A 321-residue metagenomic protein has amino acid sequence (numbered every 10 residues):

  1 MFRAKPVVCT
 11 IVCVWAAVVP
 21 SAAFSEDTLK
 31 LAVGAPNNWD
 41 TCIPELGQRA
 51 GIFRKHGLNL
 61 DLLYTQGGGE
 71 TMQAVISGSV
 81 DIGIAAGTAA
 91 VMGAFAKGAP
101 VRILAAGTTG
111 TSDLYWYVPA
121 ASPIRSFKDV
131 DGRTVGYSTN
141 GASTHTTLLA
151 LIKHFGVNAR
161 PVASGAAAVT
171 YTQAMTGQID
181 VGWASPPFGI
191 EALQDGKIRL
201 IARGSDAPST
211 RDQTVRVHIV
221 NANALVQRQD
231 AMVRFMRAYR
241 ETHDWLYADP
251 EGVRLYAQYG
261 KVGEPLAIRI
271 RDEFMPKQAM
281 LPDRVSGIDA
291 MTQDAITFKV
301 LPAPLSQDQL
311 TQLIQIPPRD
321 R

Functional and structural regions predicted by a protein language model:
M1-T10: Bacterial N-terminal signal peptides that target proteins for export
V12-C13, A23: Cleavable N-terminal signal peptides
V18-P20: N-terminal signal peptide c-region/cleavage motif recognized by signal peptidases
E26-S164, T170-T176, D180-P186, K197-R203 (+1 more regions): Short, glycine-/small- and polar/acidic-enriched structural segments that line small-molecule recognition paths
K55, D206-R211, P276-R284: Short, solvent-exposed loop/beta-turn-alpha elements that line the ligand-binding surface or hinge of extracytoplasmic
A168-Q258: Pocket-lining segment of extracytoplasmic ligand-binding domains
V226-P302: Secondary-structure end/capping motifs
A295-R321: Conserved C-terminal helix/tail region of periplasmic/extracytoplasmic solute-binding proteins
